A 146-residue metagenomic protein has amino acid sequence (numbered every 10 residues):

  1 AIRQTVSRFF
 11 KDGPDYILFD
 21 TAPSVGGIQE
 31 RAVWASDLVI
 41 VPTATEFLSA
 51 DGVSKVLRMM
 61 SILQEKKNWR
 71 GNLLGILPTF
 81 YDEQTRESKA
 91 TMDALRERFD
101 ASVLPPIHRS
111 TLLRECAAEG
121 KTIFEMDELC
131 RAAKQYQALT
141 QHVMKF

Functional and structural regions predicted by a protein language model:
A1-I2: Short glycine-rich substrate-engagement loop in P-loop NTPases that contacts/grips substrate
T5-T111: Conserved catalytic-core segment of NTP-binding enzymes
K66-N68, A132-A133, H142-V143: Short, charged/polar low-complexity linear motifs in solvent-exposed/disordered segments
P106, C116, M126, F146: Residues that scaffold the ATP/ADP-binding catalytic core of kinase and kinase-like folds
A117-A138: C-terminal boundary of histidine-terminating zinc-finger modules
A138-F146: C-terminal alpha-helix
